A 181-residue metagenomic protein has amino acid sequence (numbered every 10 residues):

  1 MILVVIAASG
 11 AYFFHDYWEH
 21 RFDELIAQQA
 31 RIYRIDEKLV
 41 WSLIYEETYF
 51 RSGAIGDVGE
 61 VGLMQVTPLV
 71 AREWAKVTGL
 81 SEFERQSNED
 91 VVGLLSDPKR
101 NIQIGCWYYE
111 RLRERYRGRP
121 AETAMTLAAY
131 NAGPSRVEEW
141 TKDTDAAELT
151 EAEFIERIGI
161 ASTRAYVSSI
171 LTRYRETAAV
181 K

Functional and structural regions predicted by a protein language model:
V5-S52, D57, A75, K99-I102 (+3 more regions): Export/targeting segments at the very N-terminus of extracytoplasmic proteins
R31, Y45-Y49, P68-G79, C106-G118 (+2 more regions): Sec-exported extracytoplasmic/periplasmic mature domains
D36-S42, P120-A128: Alpha-helical scaffolds flanking conserved acidic
I55, E60, N131: Conserved catalytic or metal-liganding residues and their short signature motifs at active sites of enzymes
V58-Q86, I104-W107, L149: Substrate-binding/active-site groove segments that recognize and process beta-1,4-linked N-acetyl-hexosamine
N88, V92-P98, Y109, R113-E114: Pocket-lining segment of extracytoplasmic ligand-binding domains
K99, Q103-C106, E110, A124 (+1 more regions): Amphipathic, non-transmembrane alpha-helical secondary structure
A124-K181: Catalytic and substrate-binding regions of cell-wall glycan-acting enzymes that process beta-1,4-linked
